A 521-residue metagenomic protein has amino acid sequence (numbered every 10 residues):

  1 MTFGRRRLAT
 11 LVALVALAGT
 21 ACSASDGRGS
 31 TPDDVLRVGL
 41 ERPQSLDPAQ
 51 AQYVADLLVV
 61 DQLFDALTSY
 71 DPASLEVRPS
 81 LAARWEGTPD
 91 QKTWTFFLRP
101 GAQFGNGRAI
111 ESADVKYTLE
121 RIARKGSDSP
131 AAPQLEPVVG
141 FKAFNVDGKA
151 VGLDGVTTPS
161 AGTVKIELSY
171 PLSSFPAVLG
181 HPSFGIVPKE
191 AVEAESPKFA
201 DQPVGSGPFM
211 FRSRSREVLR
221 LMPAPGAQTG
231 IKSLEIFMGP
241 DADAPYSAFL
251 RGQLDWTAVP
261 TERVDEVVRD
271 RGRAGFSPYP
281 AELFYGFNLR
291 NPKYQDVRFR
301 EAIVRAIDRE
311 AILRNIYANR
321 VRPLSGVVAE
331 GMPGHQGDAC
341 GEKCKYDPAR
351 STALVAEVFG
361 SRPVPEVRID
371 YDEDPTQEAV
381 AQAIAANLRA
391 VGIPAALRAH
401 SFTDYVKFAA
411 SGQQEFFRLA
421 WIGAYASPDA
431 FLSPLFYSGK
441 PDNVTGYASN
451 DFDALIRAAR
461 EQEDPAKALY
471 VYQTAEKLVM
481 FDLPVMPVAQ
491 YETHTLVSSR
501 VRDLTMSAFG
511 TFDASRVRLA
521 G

Functional and structural regions predicted by a protein language model:
G39-P89, E120, V204: N-terminal lobe/hinge region of extracytoplasmic solute-binding protein
L40-D61, L81, R108, P130 (+3 more regions): A structural "hinge/loop" feature
F97, D114-K116, A123, S127-P188: Surface-exposed binding/hinge segments that line and control ligand-binding clefts or catalytic entry sites
E111-E120, A161-E167, G207-P208, I231-S233 (+5 more regions): Alpha-helical secondary-structure segments
E167-S233: Gly/Pro-rich hinge or "lid" segments in bacterial periplasmic/extracellular proteins
E193, E217-V267, P394: Ligand-site clamp/hinge motif
L313, P394-Y405, A410, A430-S499 (+1 more regions): Extracytoplasmic/peripheral linker and loop segments enriched in polar/acidic and small residues with frequent Thr/Pro
R322-V358, P375-A379: Structural transition elements
